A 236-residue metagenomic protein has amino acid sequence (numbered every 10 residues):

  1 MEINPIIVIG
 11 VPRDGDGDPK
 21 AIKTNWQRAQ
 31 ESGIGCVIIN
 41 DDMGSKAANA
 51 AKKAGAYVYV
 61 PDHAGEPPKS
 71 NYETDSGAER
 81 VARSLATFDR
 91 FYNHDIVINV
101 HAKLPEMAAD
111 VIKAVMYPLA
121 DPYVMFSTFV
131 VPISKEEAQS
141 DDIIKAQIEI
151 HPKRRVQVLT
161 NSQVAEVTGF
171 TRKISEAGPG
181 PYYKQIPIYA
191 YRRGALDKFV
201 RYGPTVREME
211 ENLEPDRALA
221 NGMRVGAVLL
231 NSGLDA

Functional and structural regions predicted by a protein language model:
E2-D42: N-terminal glycine-rich phosphate-binding loop and ensuing alpha1 helix
R13-G15, P61-S76, S232-L234: Short, acidic/turn-prone active-site loops that include or flank metal/cofactor- and phosphate-binding residues
D18, A47, T74-A78: Conserved donor sugar-nucleotide recognition element shared by glycan-biosynthetic enzymes
G33-V60: Acidic donor-binding segment of Leloir-type glycosyltransferases
G65-I143: Conserved beta-loop-beta/alpha segment of the NTase-like Rossmann-fold superfamily that binds/positions NTPs
M107-T205: Conserved core of the sugar-phosphate nucleotidyltransferase
G180-A236: Conserved alpha/beta core of the MobA/IspD/sugar-nucleotide pyrophosphorylase nucleotidyltransferase superfamily
